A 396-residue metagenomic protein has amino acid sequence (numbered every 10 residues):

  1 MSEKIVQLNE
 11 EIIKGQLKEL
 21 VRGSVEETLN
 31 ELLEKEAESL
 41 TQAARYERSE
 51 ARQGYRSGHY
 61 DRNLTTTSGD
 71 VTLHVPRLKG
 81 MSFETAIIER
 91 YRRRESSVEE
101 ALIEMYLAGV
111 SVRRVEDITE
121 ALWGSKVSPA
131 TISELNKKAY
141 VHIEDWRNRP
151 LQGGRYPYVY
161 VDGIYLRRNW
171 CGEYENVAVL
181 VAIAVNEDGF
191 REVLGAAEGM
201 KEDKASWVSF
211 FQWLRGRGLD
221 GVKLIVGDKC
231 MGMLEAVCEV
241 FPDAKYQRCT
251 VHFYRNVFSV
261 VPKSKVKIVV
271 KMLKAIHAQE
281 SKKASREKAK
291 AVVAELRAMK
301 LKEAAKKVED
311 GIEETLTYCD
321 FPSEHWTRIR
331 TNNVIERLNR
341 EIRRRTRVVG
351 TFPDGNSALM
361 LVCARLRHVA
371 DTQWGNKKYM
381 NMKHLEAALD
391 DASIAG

Functional and structural regions predicted by a protein language model:
S2-E89, R167: Short, conserved DNA-binding cores of transcription-related domains
S2-K4, S24, K35-E38, Q42-A43 (+2 more regions): Acidic/histidine-rich catalytic cores and adjacent linkers of DNA breakage/strand-transfer/modification proteins
H74-K79, A86-R92, S125-K126, T131-V226 (+5 more regions): RNase H-like nuclease fold core
E84, V257-A291: Metal-dependent DNA phosphodiester-chemistry modules and their immediately adjacent helices/loops in DNA-processing
S97-G109: Short, amphipathic alpha-helical "recognition" segments used to contact nucleic acids or chromatin
R113-G124: DNA-recognition alpha helix
L224-M231, A236-M272: Conserved beta-strand -> loop -> alpha-helix junction used to position metal-binding or nucleic-acid-contacting
